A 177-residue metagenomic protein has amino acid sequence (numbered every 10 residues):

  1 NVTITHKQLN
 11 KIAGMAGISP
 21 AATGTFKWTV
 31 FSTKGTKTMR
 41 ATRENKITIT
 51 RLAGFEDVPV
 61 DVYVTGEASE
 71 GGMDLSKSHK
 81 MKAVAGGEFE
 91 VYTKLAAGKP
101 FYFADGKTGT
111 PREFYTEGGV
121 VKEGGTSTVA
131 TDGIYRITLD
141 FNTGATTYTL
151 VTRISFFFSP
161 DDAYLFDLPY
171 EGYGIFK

Functional and structural regions predicted by a protein language model:
N1-K177: Insoluble glucan recognition modules
